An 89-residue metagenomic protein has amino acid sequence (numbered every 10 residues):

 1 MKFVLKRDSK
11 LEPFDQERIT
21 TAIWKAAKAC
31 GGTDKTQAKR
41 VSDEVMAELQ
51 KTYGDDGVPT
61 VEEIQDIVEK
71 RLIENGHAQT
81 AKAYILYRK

Functional and structural regions predicted by a protein language model:
M1-K89: Long, C-terminal-biased catalytic regions of enzyme "large/alpha" subunits
